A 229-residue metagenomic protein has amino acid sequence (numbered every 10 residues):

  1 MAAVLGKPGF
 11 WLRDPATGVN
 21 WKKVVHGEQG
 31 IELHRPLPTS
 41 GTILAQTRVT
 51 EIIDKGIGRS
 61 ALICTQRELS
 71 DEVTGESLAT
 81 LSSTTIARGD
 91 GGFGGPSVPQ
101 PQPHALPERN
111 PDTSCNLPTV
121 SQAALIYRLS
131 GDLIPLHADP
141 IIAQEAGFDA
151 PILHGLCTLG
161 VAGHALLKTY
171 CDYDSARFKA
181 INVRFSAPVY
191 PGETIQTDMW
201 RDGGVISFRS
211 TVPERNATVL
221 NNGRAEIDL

Functional and structural regions predicted by a protein language model:
M1-E28, G95-S97, P103-Y173: Hot-dog-fold acyl-thioester-processing enzymes
M1-E51, G160-Q196, R201, V205: Hydrophobic beta-strand-centered segment that forms part of the acyl-chain substrate-binding groove
V4, G27-E28, H34-P36, S40 (+12 more regions): Surface-exposed loop/turn and secondary-structure junction residues enriched for glycine/proline
H26-C115, Y190-G192, Q196-L229: HotDog/MaoC-like acyl-thioester-processing domains
